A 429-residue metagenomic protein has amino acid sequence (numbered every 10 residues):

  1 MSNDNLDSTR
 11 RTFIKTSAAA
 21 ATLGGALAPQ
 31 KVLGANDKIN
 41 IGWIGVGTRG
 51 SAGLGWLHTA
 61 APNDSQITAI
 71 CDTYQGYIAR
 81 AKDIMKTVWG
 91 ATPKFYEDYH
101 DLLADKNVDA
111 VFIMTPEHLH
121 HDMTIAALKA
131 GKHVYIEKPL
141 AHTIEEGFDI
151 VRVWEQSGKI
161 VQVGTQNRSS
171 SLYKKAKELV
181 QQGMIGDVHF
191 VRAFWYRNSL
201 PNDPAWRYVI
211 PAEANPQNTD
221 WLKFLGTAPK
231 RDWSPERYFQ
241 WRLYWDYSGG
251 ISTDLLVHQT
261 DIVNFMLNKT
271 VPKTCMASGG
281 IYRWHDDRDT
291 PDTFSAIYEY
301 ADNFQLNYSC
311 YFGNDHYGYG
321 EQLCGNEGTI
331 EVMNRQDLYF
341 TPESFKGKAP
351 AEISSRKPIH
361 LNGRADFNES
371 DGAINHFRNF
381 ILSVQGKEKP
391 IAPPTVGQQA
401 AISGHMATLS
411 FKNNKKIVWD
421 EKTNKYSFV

Functional and structural regions predicted by a protein language model:
M1-I136, E145-I160: N-terminal glycine-/serine-/threonine-rich beta1-alpha1-beta2 phosphate-ribose binding loop of Rossmann-like
I14, H58, K82, H100-L103 (+11 more regions): Non-transmembrane alpha-helical segments in soluble domains of secreted/periplasmic/extracellular proteins
A35-I39, G183, D187-V188: Immediate post-signal peptide segment of exported/extracytoplasmic ligand-binding proteins
K138, G183, K387: Conserved G/P- and acidic residue-centered "switch" motifs that form tight phosphate/ATP-binding loops in soluble
K138-L140, G164-N167, W195: Short strand-turn motif at the edge of the Rossmann-like AdoMet-binding core
T143-E145, S171: Conserved PLP phosphate-binding loop immediately N-terminal to the Schiff-base lysine helix in PLP-dependent enzymes
D149-Q166, A176, G186-V191: Rossmann-fold dehydrogenase core element
K174-K175, D187, R192-N198, N202-I353 (+2 more regions): Contiguous beta-strand/loop segments that form the cofactor/metal-binding neighborhood of enzyme cores
